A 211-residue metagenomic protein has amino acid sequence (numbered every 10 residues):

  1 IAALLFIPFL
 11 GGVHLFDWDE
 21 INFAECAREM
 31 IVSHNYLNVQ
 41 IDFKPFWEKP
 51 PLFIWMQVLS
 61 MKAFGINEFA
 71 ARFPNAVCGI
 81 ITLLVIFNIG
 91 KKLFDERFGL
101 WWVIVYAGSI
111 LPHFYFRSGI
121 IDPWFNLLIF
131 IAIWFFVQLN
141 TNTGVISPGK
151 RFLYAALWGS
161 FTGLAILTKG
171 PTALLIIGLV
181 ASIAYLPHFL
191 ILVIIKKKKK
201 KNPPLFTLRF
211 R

Functional and structural regions predicted by a protein language model:
I1-K197, N202-R211: Membrane-integral, polyisoprenol-dependent glycosyltransferases of the GT-C/oligosaccharyltransferase superfamily
